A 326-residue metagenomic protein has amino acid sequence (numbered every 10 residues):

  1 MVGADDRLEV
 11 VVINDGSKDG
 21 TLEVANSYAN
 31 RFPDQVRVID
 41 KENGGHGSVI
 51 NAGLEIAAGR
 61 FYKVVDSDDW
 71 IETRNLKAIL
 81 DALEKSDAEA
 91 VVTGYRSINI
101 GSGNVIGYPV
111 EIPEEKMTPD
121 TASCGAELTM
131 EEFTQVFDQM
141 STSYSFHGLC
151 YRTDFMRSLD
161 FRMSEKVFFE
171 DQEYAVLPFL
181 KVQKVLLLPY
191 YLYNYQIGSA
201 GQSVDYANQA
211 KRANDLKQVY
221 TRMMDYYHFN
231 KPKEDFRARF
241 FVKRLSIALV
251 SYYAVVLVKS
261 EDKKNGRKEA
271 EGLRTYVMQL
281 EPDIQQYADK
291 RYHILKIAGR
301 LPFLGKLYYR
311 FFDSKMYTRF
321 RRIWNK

Functional and structural regions predicted by a protein language model:
M1-R7: Short, acidic, metal-binding catalytic loop of nucleotide-sugar glycosyltransferases
N14-E23, G44-G45: A conserved acidic beta->alpha catalytic loop
K41-A57, A78: Glycine-rich, basic loop-to-helix element that forms the pyrophosphate-binding segment of sugar-nucleotide handling
H46, S67-P189, Y193-Q209: Donor-binding/catalytic cores of nucleotide-activated saccharide and glycerol-phosphate transferases/polymerases
Y62: Short aromatic/hydrophobic "clamp" motif used to bind/position activated sugar donors
A88, L257-K326: Membrane-interface aromatic/basic loop that binds lipid-linked glycans or pyrophosphate carriers, typified by
Y190-S199, V204-P232, S251-E281: Catalytic core of nucleotide-sugar-dependent glycosyltransferases
V242-A254: Amphipathic alpha-helical repeat scaffolds of TPR domains
